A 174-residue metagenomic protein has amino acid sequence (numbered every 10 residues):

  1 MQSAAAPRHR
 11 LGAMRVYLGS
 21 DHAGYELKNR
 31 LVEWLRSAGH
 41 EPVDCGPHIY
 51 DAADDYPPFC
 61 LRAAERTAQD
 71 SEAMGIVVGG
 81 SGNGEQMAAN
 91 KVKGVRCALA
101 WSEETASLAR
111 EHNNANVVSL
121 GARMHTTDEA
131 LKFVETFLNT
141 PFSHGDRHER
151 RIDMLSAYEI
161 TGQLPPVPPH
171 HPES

Functional and structural regions predicted by a protein language model:
Q2-A13: Short, Lys/Arg-enriched N-terminal segments with co-localized hydrophobic residues within the first ~10-30 amino acids
Y17-G19, A23-G24, E103-S174: C-terminal binding/interaction regions
Y17-S37, P42: Glycine-rich phosphate/diphosphate-binding loop of Rossmann-like nucleotide-binding domains
K28, C60, E85, A130-L131 (+1 more regions): A general structural signal for well-ordered alpha-helical segments in protein cores
A38, V92-K93, N113: Short, structured coil segments at secondary-structure junctions
E41-A52: A short beta-strand-loop structural module common to alpha/beta enzyme folds
F59-A100: Helix-adjacent hinge/juxtasegments
